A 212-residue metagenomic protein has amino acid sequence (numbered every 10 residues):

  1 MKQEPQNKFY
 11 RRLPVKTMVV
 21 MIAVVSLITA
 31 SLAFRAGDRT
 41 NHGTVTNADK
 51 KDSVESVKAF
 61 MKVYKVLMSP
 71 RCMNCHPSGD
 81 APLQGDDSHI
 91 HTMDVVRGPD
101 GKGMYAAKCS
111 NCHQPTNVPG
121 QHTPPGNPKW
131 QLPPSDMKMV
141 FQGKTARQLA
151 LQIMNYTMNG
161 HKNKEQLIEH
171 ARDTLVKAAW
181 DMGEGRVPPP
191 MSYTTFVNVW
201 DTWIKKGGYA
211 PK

Functional and structural regions predicted by a protein language model:
M1-Y64, Q84, R97-D100, P119-K212: N-terminal export/targeting leaders of redox proteins
E55-S56, H91-M93, C112-Q114: Short amphipathic alpha-helical surface micro-motifs
V66, G103-A106: Processing junctions and N-termini across compartments
M68-P99: N-terminal, post-signal-peptide region of Sec/Tat-exported proteins
P70-G79, A106-T116: The canonical Cys-X-X-Cys-His
